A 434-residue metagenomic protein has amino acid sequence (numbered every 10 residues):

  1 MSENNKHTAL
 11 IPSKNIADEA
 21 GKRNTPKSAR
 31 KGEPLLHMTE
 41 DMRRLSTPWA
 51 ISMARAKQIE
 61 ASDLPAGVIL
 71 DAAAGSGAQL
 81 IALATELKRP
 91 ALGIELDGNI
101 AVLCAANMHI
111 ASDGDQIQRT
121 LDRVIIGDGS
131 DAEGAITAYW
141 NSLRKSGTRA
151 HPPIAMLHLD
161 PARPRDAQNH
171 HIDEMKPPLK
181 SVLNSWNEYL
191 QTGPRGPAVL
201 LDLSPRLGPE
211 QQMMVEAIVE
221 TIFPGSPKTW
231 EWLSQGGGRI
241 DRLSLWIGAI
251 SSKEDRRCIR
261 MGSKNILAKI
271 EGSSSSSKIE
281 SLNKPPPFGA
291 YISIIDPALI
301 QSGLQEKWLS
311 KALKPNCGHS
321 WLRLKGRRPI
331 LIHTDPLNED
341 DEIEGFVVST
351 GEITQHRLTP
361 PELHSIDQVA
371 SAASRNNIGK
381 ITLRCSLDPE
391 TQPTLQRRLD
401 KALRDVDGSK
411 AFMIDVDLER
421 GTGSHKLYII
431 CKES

Functional and structural regions predicted by a protein language model:
M1-S434: SAM-dependent transferase fold signal centered on methyltransferase-like domains, encompassing both Class I
